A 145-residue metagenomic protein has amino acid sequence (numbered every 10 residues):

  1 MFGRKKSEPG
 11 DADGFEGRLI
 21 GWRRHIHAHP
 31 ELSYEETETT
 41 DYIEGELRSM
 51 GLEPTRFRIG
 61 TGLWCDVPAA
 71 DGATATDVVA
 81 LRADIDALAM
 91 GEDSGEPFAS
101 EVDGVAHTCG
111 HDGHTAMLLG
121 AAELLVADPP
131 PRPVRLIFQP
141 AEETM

Functional and structural regions predicted by a protein language model:
F2-H107, A116-R132: Acidic/His- and Gly-rich active-site-bordering loop/insert found across diverse amide/peptide-bond hydrolases
I85-A87, D112, I137-M145: Acidic, glycine-rich active-site loops and adjacent beta-strand->loop/helix elements that engage anionic groups
